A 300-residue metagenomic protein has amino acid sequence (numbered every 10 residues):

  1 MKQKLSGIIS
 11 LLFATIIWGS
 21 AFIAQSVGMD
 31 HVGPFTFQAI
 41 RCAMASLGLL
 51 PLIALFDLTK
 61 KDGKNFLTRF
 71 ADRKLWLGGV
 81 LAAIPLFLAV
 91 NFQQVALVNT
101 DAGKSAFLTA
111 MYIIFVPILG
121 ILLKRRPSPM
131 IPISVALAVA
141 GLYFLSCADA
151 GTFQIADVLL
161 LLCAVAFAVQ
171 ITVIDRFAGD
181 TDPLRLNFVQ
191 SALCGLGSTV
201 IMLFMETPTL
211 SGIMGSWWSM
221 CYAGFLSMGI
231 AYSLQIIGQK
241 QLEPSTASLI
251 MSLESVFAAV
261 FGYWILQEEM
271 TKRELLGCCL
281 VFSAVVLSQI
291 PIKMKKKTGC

Functional and structural regions predicted by a protein language model:
M1-I40, I84, L88, F92 (+2 more regions): Glycine-/small-residue-enriched transmembrane alpha-helix faces in small-molecule transporters and effluxers
Q3-I8, H31-A39, F70-L75, C147-V169 (+2 more regions): Juxtamembrane helix-entry segments on the extracytoplasmic side of multipass membrane proteins
A21, L50-T109, F144, G224-L242: Specific transmembrane alpha-helical segments of multi-pass solute transporters/efflux pumps, especially DMT/EamA
F35, A45-L49, V116-P117, T152-E206 (+1 more regions): Transmembrane alpha-helical segments that form core, pore/gating elements of small-molecule transporters/exporters
T36-L47, Q94-R125, C163, P244-Y263: Specific alpha-helical transmembrane segments that line the substrate/conduction pathway and gating interfaces
I40, S105-M111, I174-L196, M228-W264: Helix-helix packing/entry segments at the starts of transmembrane helices
C42-A43, L50, A54-L58, S216-W218 (+1 more regions): C-terminal-most transmembrane helix of multi-pass membrane proteins
L49, P127-C147, F167, S198 (+1 more regions): Hydrophobic transmembrane alpha-helices of multi-pass small-molecule transport proteins
